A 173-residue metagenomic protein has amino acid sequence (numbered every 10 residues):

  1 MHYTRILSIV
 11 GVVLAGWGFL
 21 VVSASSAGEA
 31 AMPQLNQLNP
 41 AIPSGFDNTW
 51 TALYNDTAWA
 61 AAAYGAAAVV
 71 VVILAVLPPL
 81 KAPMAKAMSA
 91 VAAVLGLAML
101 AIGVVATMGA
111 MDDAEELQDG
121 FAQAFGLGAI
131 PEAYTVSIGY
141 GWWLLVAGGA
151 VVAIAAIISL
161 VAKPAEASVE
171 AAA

Functional and structural regions predicted by a protein language model:
M1-A173: Compact integral membrane and secretory-pathway proteins
